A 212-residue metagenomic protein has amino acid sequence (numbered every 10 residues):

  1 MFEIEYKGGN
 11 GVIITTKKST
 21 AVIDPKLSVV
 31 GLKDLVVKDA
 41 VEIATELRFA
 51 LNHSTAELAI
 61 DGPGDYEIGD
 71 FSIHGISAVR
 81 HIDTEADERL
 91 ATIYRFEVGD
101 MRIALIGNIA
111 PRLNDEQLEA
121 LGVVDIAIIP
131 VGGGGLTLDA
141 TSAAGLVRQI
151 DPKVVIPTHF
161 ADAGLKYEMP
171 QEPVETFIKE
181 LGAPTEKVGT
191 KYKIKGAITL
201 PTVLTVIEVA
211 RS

Functional and structural regions predicted by a protein language model:
M1-K17, G64-D65, G69-A78, G196-S212: Zn-dependent metallo-beta-lactamase
I4-K7, D87-E88, V154-S212: Binuclear metal-ion centers of metallo-dependent hydrolases, dominated by the metallo-beta-lactamase
N10-P63, H74-A91, I109-A120: Pre-active-site segment of Zn-dependent metallo-hydrolases
S19-A21, I43, M101-I103, I126 (+1 more regions): Structural motif
K26-S28, G132-G134, F160-A161: Short, acidic/turn-prone active-site loops that include or flank metal/cofactor- and phosphate-binding residues
L32-D34, S54-A56, T137-T141, L165-Y167: Short, charged, surface-exposed secondary-structure boundary motifs
V41-F49, I128-P130, K153-H159: Short internal beta-strands
E85-I150: Active-site-proximal loop/helix segments of hydrolase catalytic cores
